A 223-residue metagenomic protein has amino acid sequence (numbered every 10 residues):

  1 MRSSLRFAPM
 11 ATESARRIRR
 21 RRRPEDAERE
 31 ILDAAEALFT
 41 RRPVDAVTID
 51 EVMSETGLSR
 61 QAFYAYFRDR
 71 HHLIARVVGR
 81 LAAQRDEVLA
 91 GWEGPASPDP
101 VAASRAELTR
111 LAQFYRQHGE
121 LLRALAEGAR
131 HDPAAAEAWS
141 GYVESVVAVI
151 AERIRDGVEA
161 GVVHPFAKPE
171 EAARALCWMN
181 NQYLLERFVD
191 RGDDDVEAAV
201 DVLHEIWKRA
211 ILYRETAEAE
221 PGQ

Functional and structural regions predicted by a protein language model:
M1-D26, F166, V189, E215-Q223: N-terminal intrinsically disordered/low-complexity leader segments
D26, E30, L38-H72, R76: Helix-turn-helix
A27, I31-F39, R85, L111 (+1 more regions): Short hydrophobic clusters on alpha-helical segments that form packing/core surfaces in small helical domains
R41-D45, H118, A160: Short coil/turn segments at alpha/beta junctions that flank glycine-rich nucleotide-binding fingerprints
R76, A90-Q117, P169-L176, V200 (+1 more regions): Hydrophobic alpha-helical connector segments
A83-E87, Q113-Q117, A126, P133-A160 (+5 more regions): Amphipathic alpha-helical packing segments from all-alpha helical-bundle domains
W92-A96, L122-A129, Y183, R187-R191: Secondary-structure edge/capping motif, primarily at the C-terminal ends of alpha-helices and the immediately following
L122-L125, E137-A138, F166, A219-E220: Short, hydrophobic secondary-structure boundary micro-motifs
